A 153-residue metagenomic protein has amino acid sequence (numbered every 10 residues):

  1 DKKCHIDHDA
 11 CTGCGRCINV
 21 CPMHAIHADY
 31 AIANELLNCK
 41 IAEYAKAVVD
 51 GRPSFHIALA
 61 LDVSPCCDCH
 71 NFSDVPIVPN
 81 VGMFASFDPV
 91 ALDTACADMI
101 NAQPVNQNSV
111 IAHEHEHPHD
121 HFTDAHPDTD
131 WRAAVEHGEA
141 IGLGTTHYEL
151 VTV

Functional and structural regions predicted by a protein language model:
D1-V153: Extended, low-polarity segments enriched in aliphatic/aromatic residues
